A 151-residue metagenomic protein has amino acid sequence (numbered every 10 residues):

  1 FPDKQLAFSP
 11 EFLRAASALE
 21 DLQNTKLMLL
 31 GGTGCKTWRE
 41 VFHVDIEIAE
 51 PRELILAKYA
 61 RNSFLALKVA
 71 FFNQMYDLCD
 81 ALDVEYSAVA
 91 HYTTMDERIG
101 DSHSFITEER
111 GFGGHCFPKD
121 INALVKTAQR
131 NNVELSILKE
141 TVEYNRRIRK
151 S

Functional and structural regions predicted by a protein language model:
F1-S9, L13-D101, T127-V133, E140: Internal alpha-helical scaffold of NAD(P)-dependent oxidoreductase catalytic cores
E108-F112: A short glycine/serine-rich beta->alpha loop
E143: Ferredoxin-like iron-sulfur electron-transfer modules
